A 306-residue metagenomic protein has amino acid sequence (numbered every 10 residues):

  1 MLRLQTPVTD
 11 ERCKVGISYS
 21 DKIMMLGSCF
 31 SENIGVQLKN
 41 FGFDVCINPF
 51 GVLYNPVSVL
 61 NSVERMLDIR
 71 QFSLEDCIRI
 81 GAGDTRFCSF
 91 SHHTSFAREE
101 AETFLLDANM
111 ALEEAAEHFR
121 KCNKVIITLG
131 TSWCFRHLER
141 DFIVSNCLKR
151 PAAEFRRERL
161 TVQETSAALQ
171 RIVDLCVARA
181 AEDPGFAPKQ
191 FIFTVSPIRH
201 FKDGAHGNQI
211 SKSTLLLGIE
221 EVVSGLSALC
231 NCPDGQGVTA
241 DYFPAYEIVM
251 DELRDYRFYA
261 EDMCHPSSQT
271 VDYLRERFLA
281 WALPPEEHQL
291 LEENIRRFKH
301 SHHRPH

Functional and structural regions predicted by a protein language model:
M1-N231, Q236-H306: Extracellular glycan-modifying ectodomains
